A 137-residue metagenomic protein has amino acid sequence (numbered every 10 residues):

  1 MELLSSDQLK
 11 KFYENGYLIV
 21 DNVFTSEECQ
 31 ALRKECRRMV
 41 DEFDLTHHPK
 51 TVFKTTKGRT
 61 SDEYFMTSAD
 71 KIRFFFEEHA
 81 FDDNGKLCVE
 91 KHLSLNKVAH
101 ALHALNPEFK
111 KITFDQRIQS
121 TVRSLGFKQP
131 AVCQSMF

Functional and structural regions predicted by a protein language model:
M1-Y13, N22-F137: Non-heme Fe(II)-dependent double-stranded beta-helix
